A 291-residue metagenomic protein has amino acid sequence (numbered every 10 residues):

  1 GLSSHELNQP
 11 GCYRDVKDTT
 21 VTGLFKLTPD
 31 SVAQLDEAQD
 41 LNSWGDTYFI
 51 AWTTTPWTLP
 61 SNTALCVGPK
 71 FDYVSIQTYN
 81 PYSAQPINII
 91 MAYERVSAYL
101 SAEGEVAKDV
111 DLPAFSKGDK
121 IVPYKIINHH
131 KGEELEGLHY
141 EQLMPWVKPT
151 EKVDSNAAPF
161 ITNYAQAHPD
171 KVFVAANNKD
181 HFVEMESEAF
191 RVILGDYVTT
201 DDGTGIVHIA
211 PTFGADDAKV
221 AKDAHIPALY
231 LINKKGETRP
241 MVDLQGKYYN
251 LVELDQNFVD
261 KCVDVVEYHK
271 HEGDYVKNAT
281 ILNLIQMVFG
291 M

Functional and structural regions predicted by a protein language model:
G1-I50, W57-L59: Active-site cores that bind ATP or allylic diphosphates and position pyrophosphate for catalysis
E37-F49, P56-M291: Non-cofactor substrate-recognition interfaces
